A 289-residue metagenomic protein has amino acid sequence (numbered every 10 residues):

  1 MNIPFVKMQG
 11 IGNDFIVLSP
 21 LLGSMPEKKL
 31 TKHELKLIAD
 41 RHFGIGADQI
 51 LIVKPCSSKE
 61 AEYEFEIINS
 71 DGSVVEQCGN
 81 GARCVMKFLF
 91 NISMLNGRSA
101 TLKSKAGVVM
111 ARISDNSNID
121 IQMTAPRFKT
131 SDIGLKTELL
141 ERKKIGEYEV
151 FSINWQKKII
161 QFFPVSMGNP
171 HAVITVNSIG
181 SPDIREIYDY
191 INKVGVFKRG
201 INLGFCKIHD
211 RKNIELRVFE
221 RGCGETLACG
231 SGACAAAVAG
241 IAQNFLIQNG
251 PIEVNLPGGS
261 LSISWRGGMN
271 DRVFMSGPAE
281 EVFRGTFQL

Functional and structural regions predicted by a protein language model:
M1-K29, I121, L139-V165: N-terminal, positively charged, Ser/Thr/Ala/Gly-biased leader segments that form transit/presequence-like amphipathic
M1-N116, A172-L289: A glycine-rich beta-to-alpha transition motif near the start of alpha/beta enzyme domains, typified by
V75, T124-A125, E138, T175: Flexible, glycine/proline-enriched loop segments at strand-loop-helix junctions that form or flank small-ligand binding
S117-M123: PAS-family sensory domains
R127-K129: Ligand-binding beta-strand-loop-alpha-helix segment within the catalytic cores of soluble metabolic enzymes
L135-F163, I174-V196, G200: Anionic-ligand binding region
